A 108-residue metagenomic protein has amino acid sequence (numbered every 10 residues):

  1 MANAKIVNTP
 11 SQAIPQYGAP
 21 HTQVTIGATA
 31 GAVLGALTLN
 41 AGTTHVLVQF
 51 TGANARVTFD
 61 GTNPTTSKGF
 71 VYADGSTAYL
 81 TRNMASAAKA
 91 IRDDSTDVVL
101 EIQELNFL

Functional and structural regions predicted by a protein language model:
M1-P20, Q103-L108: Short, intrinsically disordered N-terminal pre-domain segments
Q16-T43: Surface-exposed ligand/attachment interfaces on beta-rich extracellular proteins
I26-G35, T65-M84: Short, solvent-exposed S/T- and G/P-enriched segments that are highly enriched in secreted/extracellular and lumenal
T44-F50, A88-A90: Hydrophobic beta-strand segments within beta-rich accessory/binding domains
H45, N54-R56, D97-V99: Exposed beta-strand and adjacent loop surfaces of beta-rich binding modules that mediate intermolecular recognition
Q49-T66: Short, surface-exposed beta-strand/strand-loop-strand elements in extracellular ectodomains
T81-L100: Noncatalytic modules at the cell exterior or secretory-pathway interfaces, chiefly beta-strand-rich lectin/adhesion
